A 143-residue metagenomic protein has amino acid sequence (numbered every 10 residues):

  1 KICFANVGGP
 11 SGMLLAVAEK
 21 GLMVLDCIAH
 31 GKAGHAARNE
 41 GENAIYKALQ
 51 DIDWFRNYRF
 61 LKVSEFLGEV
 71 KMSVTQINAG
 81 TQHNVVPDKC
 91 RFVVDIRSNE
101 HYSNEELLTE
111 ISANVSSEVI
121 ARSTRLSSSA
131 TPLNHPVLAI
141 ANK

Functional and structural regions predicted by a protein language model:
K1-V24, I28: Acidic/histidine-rich catalytic neighborhood of metal-dependent amide-processing enzymes
L15, D26-K143: Metal-dependent amide/peptide-bond hydrolase catalytic core, centered on the "pita-bread" metallohydrolase fold
